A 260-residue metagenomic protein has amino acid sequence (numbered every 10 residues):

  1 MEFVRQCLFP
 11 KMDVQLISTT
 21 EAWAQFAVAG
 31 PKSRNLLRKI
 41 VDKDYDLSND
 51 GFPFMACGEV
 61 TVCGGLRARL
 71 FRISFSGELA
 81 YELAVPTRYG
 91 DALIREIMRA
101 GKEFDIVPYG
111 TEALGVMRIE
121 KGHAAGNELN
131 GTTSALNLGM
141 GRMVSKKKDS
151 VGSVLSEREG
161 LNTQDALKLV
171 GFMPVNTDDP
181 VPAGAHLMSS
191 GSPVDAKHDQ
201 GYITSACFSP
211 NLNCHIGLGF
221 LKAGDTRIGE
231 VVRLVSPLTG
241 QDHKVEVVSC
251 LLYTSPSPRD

Functional and structural regions predicted by a protein language model:
M1-S255: Conserved, structured C-terminal
P256-D260: A short, hydrophobic C-terminal helix/tail in secreted or cell-surface proteins
